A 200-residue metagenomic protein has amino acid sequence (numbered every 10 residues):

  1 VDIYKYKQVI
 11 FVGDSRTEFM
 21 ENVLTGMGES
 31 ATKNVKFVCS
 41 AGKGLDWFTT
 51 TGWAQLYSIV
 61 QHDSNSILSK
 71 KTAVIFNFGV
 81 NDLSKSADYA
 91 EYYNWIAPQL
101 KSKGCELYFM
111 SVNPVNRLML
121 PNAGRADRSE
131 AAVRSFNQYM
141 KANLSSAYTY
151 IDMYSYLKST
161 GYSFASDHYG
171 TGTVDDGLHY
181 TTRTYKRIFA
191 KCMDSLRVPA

Functional and structural regions predicted by a protein language model:
I3-E91: Conserved SGNH/GDSL esterase-like catalytic core that processes O-acyl groups on lipids and polysaccharides
V9, V74, L107-F109, Y150: Hydrophobic/aromatic residues located in beta-strands of well-ordered beta-sheets within soluble catalytic
T25, N94-P98, N137-K141: Short amphipathic alpha-helical segments and helix-helix/interface helices
N77, M110-V112, Y154: A cross-family glycoside hydrolase active-site/sugar-binding cleft signature
D88-I96, A132-R134: Charged helix-capping and loop-helix junction motifs
S102-E106: A short helix->loop->beta-strand "cap" motif at the edges of active sites that frequently abuts
L107, S111-R117: Short beta-alpha junction loops
V115-A200: Catalytic His-Asp segment of secreted/periplasmic serine-dependent ester chemistry enzymes
